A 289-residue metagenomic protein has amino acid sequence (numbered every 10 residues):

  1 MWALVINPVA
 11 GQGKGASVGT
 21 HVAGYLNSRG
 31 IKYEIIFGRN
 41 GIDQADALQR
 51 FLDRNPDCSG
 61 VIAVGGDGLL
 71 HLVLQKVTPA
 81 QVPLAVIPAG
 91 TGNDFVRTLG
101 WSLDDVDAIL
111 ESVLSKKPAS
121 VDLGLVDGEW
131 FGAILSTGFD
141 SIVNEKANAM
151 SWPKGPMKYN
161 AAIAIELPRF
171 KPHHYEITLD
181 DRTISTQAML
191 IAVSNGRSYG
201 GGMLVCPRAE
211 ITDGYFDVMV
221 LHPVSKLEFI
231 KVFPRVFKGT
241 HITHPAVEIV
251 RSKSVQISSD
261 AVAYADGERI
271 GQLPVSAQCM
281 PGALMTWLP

Functional and structural regions predicted by a protein language model:
M1-V61, H71, Q75, R182: ATP/NTP phosphate-donor binding region
A3-V5, S28-R29, I36-G41, P79-P83 (+1 more regions): Catalytic core of DAGKc-family lipid kinases
P8, V64-G66, I87-G90: Glycine-rich beta-strand-to-loop/alpha-helix junction loops that act as flexible
G15, L179, S185, E210 (+1 more regions): ATP/nucleoside-binding phosphotransfer catalytic cores, i.e., glycine-rich phosphate-binding loops
D67, I191: Short conserved active-site loop signatures built around small residues
S136, A192-C206, R269: Glycine-rich phosphate/pyrophosphate-binding beta-alpha loops
S151-K158, G201-G202, P207-E228: Gly/Ser/Thr-rich active-site loops/lids in small-molecule metabolic enzymes that frequently grip phosphoryl groups
K171-H173, Q187-M189, T212-D217, R251-K253: A generic structural signal for short beta-strands and their flanking turns/coil linkers
